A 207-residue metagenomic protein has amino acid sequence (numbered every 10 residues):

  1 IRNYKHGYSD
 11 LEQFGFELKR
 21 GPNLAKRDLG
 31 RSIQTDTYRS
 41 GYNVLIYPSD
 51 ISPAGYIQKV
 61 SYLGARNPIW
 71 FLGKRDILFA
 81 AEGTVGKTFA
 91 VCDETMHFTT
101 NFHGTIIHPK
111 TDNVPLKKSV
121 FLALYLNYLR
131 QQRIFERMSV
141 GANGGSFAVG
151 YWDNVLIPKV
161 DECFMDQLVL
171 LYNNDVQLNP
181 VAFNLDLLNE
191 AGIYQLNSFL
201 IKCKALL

Functional and structural regions predicted by a protein language model:
I1-I33, D161-L207: Non-catalytic DNA-recognition/assembly elements of restriction-modification systems
F14-I33, Y47-K74: Sequence-specific dsDNA recognition surfaces
T35-Y42, S52, P68-L72, A90-H103: Short, surface-exposed loop/turn microsegments at beta-strand edges and helix-strand junctions
N43-V44, R75-L78: Beta-sheet entry/capping signal
I77-Y125: A short beta-sheet element
H97-T105, S139-Q167, N173-N174, Y194: A short glycine-rich beta-alpha junction/loop motif
R130-R133: Short glycine-centered helix-capping/turn motifs at secondary-structure transition points
E136: C-terminal subdomains that position terminal phosphate/3'-OH groups for nucleotidyl transfer/ligation, primarily on
